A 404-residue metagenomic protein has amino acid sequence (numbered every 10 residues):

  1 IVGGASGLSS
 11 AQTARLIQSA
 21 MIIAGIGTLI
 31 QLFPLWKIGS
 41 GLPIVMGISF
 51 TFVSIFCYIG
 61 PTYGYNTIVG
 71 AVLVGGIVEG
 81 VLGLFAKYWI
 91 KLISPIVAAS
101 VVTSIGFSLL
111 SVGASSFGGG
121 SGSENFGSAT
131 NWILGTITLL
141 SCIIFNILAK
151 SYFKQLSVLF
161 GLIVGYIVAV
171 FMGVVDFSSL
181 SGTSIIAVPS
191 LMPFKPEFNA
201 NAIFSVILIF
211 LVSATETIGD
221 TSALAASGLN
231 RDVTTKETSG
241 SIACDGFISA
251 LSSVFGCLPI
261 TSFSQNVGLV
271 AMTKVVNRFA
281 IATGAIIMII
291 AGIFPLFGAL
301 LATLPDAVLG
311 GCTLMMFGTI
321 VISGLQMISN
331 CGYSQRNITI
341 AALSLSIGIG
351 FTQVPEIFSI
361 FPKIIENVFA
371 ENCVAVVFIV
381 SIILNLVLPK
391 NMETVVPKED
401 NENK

Functional and structural regions predicted by a protein language model:
I1-S6, V53-P61, K87, S111-G118 (+4 more regions): Generic transmembrane alpha-helix signature in multi-pass membrane proteins, especially transporters/channels
G3-G39, I207-R278, N403: Membrane-embedded helical hairpins/re-entrant loop segments and their flanking transmembrane helices within multi-pass
A11, R15-A20, L29-Y88: Membrane helical hairpin/interfacial module
R15-L16, K37-F50, K91-S100, K154-L159 (+3 more regions): Short, non-helical or kinked segments that cap or interrupt transmembrane helices
I59-S178, A285, I290-P397: Membrane-embedded alpha-helical modules
G127-L139, L156-S157, S190-D220, T235-T238: Hydrophobic, membrane-embedded alpha-helices of multi-pass small-molecule transporters
W132-I133, F194-A202, D232-S241, V275-F279 (+2 more regions): Membrane-interfacial loop-to-helix junctions in multi-pass transporters
S178-L191, A226-V233, E237, S241 (+1 more regions): Intrinsically disordered, low-complexity non-transmembrane regions of multi-pass membrane transporters
